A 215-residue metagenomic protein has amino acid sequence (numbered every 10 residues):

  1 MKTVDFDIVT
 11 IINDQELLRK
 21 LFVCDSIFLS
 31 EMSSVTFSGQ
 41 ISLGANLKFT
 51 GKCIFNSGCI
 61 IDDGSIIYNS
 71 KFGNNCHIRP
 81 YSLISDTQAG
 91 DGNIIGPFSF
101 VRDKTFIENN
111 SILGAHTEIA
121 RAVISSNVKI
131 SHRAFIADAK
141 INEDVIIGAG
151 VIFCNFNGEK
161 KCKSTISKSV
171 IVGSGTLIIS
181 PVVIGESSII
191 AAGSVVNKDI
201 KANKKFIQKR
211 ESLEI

Functional and structural regions predicted by a protein language model:
M1-P97: Extended, small-residue-rich solenoid/repeat segments and analogous flexible loops that form exposed scaffolds
K2-D14, R79-Y81, G96-F98, L113-I215: Glycine-rich hexapeptide-repeat left-handed beta-helix
M32, S38, G44, T50 (+15 more regions): Parallel beta-helix/beta-solenoid
T36, I41, I61, S111 (+2 more regions): Generic detector of intrinsically disordered, low-complexity, polar/charged segments
